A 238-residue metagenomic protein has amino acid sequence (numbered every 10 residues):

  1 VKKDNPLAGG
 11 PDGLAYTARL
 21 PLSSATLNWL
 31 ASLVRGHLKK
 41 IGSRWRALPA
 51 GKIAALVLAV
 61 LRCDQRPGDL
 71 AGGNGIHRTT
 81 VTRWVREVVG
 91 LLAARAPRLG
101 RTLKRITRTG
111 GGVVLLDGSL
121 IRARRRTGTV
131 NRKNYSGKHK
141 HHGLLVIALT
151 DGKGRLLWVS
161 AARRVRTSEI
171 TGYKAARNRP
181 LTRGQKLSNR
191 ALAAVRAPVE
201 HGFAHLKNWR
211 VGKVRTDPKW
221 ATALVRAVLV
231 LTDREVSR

Functional and structural regions predicted by a protein language model:
V1-W45: Charged, often Cys/His-bearing segments associated with DNA-binding zinc-finger transcription factors
S23, P49, L181-R183: Ser/Thr-centered flexible coil motifs
L27, A31, V60, D64-P67 (+2 more regions): Hydrophobic faces of stable alpha-helices that mediate helix-helix packing
A31-G42, D64, L92, L206 (+1 more regions): Short amphipathic alpha-helical segments enriched in hydrophobics
P49-C63: Short, amphipathic alpha-helical "recognition" segments used to contact nucleic acids or chromatin
G68-R86, G90-R238: Short, well-ordered secondary-structure "scaffold" segments embedded in the functional core of diverse domains
